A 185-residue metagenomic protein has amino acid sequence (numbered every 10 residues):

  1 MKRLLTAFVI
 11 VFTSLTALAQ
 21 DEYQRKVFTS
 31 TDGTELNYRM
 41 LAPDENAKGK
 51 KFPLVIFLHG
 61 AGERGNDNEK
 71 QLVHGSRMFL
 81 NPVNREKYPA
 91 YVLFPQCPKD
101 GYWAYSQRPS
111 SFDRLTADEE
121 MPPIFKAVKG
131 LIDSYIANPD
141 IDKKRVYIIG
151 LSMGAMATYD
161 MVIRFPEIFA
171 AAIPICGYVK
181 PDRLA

Functional and structural regions predicted by a protein language model:
M1-E22: Bacterial Sec-dependent N-terminal signal peptides
A17-L54, A90, I149-M156, M161 (+2 more regions): A domain-start/cap signature at the N-terminus of enzymes
A42-H74: N-terminal, post-signal-peptide region of Sec/Tat-exported proteins
E45-K50, A104-L151: Gly/Ser-rich "nucleophile elbow"/oxyanion-hole loop immediately N-terminal to the catalytic nucleophile in hydrolases
I56-E63, C97, A155, G177: Glycine-rich His-Gly loop
A61-F125: Active-site machinery of serine-nucleophile hydrolases
K87, P123-S134, M156-D160, R164-E167: Extracytoplasmic/secreted proteins, especially bacterial periplasmic and envelope-associated proteins
P181-A185: Serine-hydrolase catalytic core
